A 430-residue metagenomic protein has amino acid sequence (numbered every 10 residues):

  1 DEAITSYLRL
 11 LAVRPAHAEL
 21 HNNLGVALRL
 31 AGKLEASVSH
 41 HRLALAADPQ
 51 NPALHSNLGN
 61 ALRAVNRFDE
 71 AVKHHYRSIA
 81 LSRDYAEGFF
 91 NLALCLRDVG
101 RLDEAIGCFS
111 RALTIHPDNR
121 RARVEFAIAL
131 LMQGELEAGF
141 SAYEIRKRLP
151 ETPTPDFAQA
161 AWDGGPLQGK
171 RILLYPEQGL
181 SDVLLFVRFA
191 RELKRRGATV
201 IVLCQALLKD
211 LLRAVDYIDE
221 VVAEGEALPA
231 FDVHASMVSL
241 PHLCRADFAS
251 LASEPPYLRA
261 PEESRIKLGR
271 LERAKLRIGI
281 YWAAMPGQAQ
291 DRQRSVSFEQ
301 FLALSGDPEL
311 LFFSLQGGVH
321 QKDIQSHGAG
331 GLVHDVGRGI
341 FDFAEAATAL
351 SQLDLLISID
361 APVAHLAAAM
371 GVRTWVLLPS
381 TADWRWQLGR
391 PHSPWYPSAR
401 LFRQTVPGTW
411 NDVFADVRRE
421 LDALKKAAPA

Functional and structural regions predicted by a protein language model:
D1-L355, D360-A430: Alpha-helical solenoid repeat scaffolds of the TPR/TPR-like class and their adjacent stem/linker regions that mediate
